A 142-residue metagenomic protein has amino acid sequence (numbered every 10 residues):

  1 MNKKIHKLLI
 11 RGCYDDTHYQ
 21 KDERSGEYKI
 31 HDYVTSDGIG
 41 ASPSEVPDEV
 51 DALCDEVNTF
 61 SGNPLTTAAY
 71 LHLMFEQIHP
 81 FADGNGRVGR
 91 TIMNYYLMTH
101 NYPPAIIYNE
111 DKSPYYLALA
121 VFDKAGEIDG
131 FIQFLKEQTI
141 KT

Functional and structural regions predicted by a protein language model:
M1-T142: FIC/Doc superfamily catalytic core
